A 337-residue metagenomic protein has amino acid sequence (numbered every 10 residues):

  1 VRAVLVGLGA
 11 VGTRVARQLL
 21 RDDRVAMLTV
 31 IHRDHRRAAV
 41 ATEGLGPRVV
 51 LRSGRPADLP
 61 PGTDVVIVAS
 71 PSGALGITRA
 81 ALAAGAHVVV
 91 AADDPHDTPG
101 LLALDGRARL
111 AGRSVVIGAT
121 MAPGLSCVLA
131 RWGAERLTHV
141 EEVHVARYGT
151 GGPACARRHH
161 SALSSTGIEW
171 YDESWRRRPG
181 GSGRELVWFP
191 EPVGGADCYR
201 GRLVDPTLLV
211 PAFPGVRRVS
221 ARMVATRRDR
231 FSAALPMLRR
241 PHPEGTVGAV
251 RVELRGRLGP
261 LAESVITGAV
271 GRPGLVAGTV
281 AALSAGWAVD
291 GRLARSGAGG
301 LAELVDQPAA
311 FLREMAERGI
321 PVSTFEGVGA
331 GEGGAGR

Functional and structural regions predicted by a protein language model:
L8-G9: Glycine-rich Rossmann-fold phosphate-binding loop(s) that bind the pyrophosphate of adenine dinucleotide cofactors
G12-T13: N-terminal Rossmann-fold NAD(P) dinucleotide-binding loop
V25-T42: NAD(P)-binding Rossmann-fold cofactor-contacting core
V65-A83, P95-D97: Beta-loop-alpha module in the N-terminal Rossmann-like domain of NAD(P)-dependent dehydrogenases, especially those
D93-V115: Rossmann-fold NAD(P)-binding glycine/threonine-rich loop
E135-V265: Active-site-lining helix/loop region of Rossmann-like oxidoreductase modules
D229-R337: C-terminal active-site/capping subdomain that shapes the small-molecule cofactor and substrate pocket of enzyme
